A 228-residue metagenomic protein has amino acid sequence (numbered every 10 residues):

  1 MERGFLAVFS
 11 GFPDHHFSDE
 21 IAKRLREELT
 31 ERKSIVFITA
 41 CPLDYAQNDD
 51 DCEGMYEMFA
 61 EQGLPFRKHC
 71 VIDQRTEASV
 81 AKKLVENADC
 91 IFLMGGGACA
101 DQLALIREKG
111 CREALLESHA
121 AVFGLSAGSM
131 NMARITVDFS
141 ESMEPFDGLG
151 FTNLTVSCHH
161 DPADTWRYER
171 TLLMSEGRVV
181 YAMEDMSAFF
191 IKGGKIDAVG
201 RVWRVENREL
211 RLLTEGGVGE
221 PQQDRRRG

Functional and structural regions predicted by a protein language model:
M1-E31, C41-E53, M58, V137 (+1 more regions): C-terminal and late-domain segments of enzyme folds
V8, K68, F92-L93, F123-L125 (+1 more regions): General beta-strand structural signal in soluble alpha/beta enzymes
G11-F12, G96-G97, A127: Active-site metal-binding loops of divalent metal-dependent hydrolases
S34-V36: Conserved beta-strand elements of the Class I
Q62-C70: Short beta-strand elements in bilobed, periplasmic/extracellular small-molecule ligand-binding domains
H69-A121: Flexible gly/pro-rich beta->alpha loop and the following alpha-helix that scaffold active-site loops
A100-W166: Class I SAM-dependent methyltransferase SAM-binding "motif I" and its flanking Rossmann-like core
